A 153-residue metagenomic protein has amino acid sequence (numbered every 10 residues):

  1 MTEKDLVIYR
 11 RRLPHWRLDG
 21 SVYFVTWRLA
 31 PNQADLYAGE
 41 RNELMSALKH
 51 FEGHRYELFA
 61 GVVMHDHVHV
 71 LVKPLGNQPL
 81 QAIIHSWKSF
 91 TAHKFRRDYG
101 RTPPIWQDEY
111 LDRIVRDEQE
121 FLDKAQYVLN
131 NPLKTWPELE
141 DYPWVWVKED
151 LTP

Functional and structural regions predicted by a protein language model:
M1-P153: Short catalytic/metal-binding and nucleic-acid-binding patches
